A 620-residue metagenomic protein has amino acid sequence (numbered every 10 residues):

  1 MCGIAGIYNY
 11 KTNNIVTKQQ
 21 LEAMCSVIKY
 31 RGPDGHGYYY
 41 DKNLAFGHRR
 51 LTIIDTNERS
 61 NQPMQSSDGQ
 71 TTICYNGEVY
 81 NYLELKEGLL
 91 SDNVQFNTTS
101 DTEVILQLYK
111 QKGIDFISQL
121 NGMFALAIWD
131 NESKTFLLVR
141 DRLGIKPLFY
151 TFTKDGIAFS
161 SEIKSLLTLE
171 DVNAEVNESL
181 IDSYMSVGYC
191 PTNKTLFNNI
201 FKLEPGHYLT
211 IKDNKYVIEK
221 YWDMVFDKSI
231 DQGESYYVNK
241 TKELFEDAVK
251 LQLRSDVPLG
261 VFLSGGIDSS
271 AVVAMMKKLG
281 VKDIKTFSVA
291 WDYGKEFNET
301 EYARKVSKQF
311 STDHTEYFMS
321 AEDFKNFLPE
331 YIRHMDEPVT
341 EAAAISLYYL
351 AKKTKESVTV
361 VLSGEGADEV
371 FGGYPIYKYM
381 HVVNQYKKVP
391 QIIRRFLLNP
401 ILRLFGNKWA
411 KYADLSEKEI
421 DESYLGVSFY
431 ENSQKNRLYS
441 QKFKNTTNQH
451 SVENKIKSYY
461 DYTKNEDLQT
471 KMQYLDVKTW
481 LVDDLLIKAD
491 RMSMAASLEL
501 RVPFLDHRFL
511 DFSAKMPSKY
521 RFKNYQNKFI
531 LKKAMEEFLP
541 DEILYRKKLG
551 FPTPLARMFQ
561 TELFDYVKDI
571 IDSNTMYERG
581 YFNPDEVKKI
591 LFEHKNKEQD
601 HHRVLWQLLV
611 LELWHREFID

Functional and structural regions predicted by a protein language model:
M1-I4, E22-A23, D115, T168 (+7 more regions): Adenosyl-5′-phosphate
M1-P329, H334-M335, L347, A351 (+4 more regions): Cysteine-centered catalytic environments shared across enzyme families
L83, E103-L106, S179, K194 (+13 more regions): Non-catalytic, well-ordered alpha-helical scaffold segments
N93-F96, E337, E593-E598: A short glycine/serine-rich beta->alpha loop
R142, Y349-K408, W480, L485-F509: Active-site adenylate/phosphate-handling loop in enzymes that bind or generate adenylated species
I163, V383, K532-K533: Acceptor-binding helix/loop patch of EC 2.4 sugar-transfer enzymes, predominantly nucleotide-sugar-dependent
P329-R333, Y377-Y379, M558-Q560: Short low-complexity, flexible loop/linker segments enriched in glycine and/or proline with clustered acidic
P338-A342: Donor nucleotide-sugar recognition loop
